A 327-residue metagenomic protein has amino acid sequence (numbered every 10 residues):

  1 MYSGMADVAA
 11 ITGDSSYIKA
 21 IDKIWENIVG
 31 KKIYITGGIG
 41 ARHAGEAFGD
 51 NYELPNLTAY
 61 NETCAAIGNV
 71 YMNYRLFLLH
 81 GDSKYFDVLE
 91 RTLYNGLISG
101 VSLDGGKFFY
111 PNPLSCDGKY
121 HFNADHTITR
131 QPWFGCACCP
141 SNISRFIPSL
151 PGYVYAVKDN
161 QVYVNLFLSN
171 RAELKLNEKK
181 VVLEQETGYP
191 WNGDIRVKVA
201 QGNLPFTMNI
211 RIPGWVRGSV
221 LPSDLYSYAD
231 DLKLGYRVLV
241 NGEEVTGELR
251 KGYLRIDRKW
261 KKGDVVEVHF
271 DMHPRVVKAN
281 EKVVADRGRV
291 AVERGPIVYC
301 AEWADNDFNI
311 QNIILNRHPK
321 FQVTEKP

Functional and structural regions predicted by a protein language model:
M1-P327: Glycan-recognition and catalytic cores of secretory/periplasmic carbohydrate-active enzymes
